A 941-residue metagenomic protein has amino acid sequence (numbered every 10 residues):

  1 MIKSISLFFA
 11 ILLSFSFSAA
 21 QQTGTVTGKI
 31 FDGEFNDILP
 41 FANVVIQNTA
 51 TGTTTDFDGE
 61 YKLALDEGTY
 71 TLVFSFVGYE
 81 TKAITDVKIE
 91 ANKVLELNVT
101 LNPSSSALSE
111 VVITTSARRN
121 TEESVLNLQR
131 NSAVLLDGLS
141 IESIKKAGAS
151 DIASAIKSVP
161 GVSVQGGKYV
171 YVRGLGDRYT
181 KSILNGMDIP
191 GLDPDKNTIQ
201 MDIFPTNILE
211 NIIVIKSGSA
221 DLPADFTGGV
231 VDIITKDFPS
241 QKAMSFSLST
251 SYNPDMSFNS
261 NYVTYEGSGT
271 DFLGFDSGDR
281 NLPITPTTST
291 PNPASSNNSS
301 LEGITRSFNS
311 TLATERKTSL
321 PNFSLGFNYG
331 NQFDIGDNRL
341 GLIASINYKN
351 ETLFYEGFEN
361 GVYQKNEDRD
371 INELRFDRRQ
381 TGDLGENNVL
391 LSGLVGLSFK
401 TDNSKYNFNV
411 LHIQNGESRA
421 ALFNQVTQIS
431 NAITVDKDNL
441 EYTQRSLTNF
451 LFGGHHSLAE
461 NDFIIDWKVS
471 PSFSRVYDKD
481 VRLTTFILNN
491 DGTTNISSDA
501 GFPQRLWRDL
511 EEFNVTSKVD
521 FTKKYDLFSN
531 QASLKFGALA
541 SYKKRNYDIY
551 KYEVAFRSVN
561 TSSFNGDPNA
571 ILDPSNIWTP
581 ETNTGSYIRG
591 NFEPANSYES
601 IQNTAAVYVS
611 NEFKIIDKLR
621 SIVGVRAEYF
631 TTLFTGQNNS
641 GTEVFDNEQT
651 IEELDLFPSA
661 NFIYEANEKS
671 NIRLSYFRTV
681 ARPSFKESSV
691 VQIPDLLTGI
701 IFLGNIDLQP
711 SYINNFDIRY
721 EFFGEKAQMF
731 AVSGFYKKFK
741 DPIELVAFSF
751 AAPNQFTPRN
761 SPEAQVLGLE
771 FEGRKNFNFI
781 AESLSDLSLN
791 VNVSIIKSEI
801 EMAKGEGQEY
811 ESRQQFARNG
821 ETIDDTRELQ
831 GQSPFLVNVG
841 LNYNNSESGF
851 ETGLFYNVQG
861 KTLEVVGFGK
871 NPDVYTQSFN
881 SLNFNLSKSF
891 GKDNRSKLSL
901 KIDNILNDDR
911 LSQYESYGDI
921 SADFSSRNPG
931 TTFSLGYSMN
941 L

Functional and structural regions predicted by a protein language model:
T25, G303-A421, T448, A660: Transmembrane beta-barrel wall of Gram-negative outer-membrane proteins
F31-F35, A42-V45, S75-V77, E90 (+2 more regions): Short, acidic, small-residue-rich periplasmic hinge/interaction motif at the N-terminus of Gram-negative outer-membrane
T49-E60: Short, acidic Ser/Thr/Gly-rich low-complexity loop/linker segments typical of extracellular and cell-surface proteins
K88, R118-R119, S124-Y171, G186-M201 (+2 more regions): Periplasmic N-terminal accessory/gating domains of Gram-negative outer-membrane beta-barrel systems
Y442-L451, S470-S472, L510-T516, K524-M729 (+2 more regions): Structural signature of Gram-negative outer-membrane beta-barrels, strongest in the C-terminal barrel of TonB-dependent
L506, L510, N514-D520, P568-N569 (+6 more regions): Outer membrane beta-barrel strand-and-loop segments of large Gram-negative receptors, especially TonB-dependent
F735-K738, T757-T862: Gram-negative outer-membrane beta-barrel transporters
N857-V866, K888-L941: C-terminal beta-signal and adjacent terminal beta-strands/loops of Gram-negative outer-membrane beta-barrel proteins
